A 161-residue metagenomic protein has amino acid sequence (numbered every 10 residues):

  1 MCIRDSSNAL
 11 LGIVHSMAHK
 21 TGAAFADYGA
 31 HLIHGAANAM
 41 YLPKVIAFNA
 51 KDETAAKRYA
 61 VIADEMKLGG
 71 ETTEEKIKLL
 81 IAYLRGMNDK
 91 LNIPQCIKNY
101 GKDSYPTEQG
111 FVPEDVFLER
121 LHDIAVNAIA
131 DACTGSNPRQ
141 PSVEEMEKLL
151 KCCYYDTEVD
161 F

Functional and structural regions predicted by a protein language model:
M1-C2, A128: Short, small-hydrophobic-rich alpha-helical interface motif
I3-Y83: Active-site segments that bind and position negatively charged phosphate/pyrophosphate groups
A63-F161: C-terminal charged capping/lid subdomain of soluble metabolic enzymes
